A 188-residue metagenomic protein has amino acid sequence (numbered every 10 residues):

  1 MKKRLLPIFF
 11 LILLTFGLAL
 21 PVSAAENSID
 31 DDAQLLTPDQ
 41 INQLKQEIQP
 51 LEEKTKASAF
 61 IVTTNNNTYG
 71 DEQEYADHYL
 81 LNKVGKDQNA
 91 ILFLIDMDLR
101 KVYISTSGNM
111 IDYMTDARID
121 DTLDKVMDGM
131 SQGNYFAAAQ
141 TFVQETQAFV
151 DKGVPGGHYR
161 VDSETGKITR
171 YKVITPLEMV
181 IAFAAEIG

Functional and structural regions predicted by a protein language model:
K2-A24: Sec-dependent N-terminal signal peptides of Gram-positive bacterial secreted proteins and lipoproteins
L20, E26, F183-A185: Intrinsic disorder/low-complexity segments
S23-M179: Folded, non-transmembrane soluble domains that reside on the lumenal/extracytoplasmic side of membranes
L177-G188: Selective detector of the "anchor" transmembrane alpha-helix that sits immediately C-terminal
